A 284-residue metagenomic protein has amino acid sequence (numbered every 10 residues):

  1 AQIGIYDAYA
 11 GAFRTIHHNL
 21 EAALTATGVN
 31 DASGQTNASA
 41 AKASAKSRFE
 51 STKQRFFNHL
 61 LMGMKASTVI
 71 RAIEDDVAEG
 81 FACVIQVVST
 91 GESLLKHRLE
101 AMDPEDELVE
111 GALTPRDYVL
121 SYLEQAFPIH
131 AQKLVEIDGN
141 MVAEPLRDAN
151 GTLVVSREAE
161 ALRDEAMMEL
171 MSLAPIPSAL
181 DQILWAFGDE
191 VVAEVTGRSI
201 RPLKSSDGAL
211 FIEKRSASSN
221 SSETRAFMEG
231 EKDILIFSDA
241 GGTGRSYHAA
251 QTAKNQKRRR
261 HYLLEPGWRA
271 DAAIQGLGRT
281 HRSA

Functional and structural regions predicted by a protein language model:
A1-L99, L162-V191: Conserved helicase/translocase motor-coupling segment
L95-A101, E107-A284: Conserved RecA-like P-loop NTPase helicase motor core
